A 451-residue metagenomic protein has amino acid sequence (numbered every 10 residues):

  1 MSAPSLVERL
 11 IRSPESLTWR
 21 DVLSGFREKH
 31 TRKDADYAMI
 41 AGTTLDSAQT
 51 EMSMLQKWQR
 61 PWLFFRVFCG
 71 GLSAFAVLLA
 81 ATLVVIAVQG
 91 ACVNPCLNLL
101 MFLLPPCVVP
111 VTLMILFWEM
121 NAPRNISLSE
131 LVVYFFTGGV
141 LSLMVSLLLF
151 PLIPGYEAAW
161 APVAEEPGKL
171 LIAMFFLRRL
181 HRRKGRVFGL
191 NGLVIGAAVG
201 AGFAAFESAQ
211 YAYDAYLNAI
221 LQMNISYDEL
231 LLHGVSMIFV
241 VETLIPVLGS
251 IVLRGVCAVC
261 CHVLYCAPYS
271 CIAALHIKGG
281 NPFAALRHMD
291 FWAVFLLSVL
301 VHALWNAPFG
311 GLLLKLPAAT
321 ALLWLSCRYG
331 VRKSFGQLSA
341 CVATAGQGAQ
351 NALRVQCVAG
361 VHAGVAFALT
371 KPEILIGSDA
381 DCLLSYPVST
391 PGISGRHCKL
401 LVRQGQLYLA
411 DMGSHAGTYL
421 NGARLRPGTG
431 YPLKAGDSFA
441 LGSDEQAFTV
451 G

Functional and structural regions predicted by a protein language model:
S2-R354: Hydrophobic alpha-helical segments at protein termini of multi-pass membrane proteins
E207, A359, S378-A380: Generic secondary-structure microfeatures
N281-A285, H362, Q406: Short, solvent-exposed loop/turn segments that connect beta-strands within catalytic domains and beta-strand-rich
Q356-H362: Short, solvent-exposed loop/edge segments of extracellular or virion-exposed proteins
V365-D444: Forkhead-associated
Q446-G451: Short, Lys/Arg- and Gly-enriched loop/turn segments at beta-strand edges
